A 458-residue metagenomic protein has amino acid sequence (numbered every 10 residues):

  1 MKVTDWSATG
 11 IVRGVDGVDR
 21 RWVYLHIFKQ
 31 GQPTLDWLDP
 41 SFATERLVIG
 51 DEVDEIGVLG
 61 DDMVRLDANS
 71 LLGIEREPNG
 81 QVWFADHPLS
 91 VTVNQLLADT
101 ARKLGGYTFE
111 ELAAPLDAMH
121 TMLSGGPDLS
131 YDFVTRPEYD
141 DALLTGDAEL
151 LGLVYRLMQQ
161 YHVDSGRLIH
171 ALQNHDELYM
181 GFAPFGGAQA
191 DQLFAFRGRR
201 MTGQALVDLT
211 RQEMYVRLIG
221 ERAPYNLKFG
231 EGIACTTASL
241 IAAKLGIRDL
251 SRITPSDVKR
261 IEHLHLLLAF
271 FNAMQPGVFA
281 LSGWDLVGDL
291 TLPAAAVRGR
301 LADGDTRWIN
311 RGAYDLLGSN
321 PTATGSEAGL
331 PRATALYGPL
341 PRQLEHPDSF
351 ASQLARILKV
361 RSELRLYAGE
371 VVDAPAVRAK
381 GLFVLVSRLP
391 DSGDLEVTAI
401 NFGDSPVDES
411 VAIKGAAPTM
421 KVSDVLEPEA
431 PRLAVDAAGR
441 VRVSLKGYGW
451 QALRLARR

Functional and structural regions predicted by a protein language model:
M1-E77, W83-E262, N320, E327: Alpha-amylase-like alpha-glycosidases and glucanotransferases acting on alpha-linked glucans and related
E55-V58, Q275, A416-T419: Alpha-helix termination/capping residues and helix-transition junctions
M119-G125, A294, V386-S387, V443: Short glycine-biased active-site loop of nucleotidyltransferases that positions the nucleotide triphosphate and helps
H162-I169, Q173, L178-E396, F402-P406: Loop/helix patches that line or flank the sugar-binding groove of alpha-linked glycan CAZymes
V287-L290, L301-D305, I413-K421, V425-P428: Active/binding-pocket-proximal capping segment
F402-P418: Surface-exposed beta-strand/loop patches in extracellular or lumenal glycoproteins
V422-R440: Solvent-exposed beta-strand/loop surfaces of large extracellular or lumenal domains
V435-R458: C-terminal beta-strand-rich structural cap/linker in extracellular carbohydrate-active enzymes
